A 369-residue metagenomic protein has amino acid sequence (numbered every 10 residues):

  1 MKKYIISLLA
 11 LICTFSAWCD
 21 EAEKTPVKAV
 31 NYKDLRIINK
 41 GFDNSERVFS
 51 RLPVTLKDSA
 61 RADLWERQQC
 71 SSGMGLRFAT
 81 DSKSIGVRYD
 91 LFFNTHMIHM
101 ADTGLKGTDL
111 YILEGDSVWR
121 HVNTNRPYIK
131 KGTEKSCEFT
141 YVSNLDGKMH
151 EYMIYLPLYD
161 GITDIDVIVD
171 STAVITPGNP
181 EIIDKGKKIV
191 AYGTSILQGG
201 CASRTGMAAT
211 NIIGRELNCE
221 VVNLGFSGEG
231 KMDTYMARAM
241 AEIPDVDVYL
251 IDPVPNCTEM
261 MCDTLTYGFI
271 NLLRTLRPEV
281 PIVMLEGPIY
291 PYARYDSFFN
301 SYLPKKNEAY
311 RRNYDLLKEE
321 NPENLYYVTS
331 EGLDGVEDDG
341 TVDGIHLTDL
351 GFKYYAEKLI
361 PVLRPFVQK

Functional and structural regions predicted by a protein language model:
K2-L8: Sec-dependent signal peptide recognition, specifically the positively charged N-region followed immediately by
Y4, T14-K188, R364-V367: N-terminal secretory targeting modules
M97-H99, G199-M207, S301-P304: Glycine- and acidic-residue-enriched helix-capping/strand-helix junction motifs
G186-T210: Catalytic nucleophile-elbow at a beta strand-turn-alpha helix junction centered on a G-D-S/GDSL motif, marking
K188-A191, E220-L224, D247-D252, P281-L285 (+1 more regions): Structural recognition of the beta-strand scaffold that forms the well-ordered cores of secreted hydrolase catalytic
C201, I213, K231-F269, R274-T275 (+1 more regions): Oxyanion-hole/transition-state-stabilizing segment in secreted/luminal serine hydrolases and related acyltransferases
T210-N223, D315: Short helix-loop-beta junction
E242, Y290-K369: Catalytic His-Asp segment of secreted/periplasmic serine-dependent ester chemistry enzymes
